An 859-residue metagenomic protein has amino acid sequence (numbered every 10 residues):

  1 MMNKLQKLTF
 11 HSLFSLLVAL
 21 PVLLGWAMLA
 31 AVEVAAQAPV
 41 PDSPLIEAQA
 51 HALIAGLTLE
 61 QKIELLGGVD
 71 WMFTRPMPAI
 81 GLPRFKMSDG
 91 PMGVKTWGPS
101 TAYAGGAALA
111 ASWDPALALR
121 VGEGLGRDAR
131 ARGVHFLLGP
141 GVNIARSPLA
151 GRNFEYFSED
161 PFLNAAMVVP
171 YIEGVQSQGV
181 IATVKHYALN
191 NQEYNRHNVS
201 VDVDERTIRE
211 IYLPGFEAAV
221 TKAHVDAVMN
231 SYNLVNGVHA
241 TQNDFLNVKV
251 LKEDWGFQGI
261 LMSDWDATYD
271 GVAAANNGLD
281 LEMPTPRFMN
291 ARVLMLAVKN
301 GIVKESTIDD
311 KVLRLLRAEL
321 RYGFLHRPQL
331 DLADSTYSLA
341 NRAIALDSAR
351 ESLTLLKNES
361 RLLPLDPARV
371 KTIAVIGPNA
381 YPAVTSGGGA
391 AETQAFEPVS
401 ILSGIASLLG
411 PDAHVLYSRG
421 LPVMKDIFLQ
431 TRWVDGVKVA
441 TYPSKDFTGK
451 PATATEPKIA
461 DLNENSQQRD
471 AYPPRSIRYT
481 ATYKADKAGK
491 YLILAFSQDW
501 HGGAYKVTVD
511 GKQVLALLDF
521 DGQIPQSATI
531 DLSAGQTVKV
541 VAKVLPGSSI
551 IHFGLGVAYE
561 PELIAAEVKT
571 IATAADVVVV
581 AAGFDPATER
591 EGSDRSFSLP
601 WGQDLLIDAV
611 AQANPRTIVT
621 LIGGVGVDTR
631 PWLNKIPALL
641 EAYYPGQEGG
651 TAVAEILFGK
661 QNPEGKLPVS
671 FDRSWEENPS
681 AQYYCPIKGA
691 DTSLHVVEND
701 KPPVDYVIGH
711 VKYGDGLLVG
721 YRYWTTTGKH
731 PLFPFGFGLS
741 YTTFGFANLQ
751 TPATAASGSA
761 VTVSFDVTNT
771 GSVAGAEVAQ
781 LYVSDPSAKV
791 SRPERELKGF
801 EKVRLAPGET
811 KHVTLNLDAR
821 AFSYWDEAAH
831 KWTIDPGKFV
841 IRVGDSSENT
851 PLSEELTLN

Functional and structural regions predicted by a protein language model:
M1, A27-M28, V423, F553: Residue-level detector of intrinsically disordered terminal segments
M1-S12: N-terminal secretory signal peptides that target proteins for export/translocation
F14-A30: Bacterial N-terminal signal peptides
E33-W825, T833-E848: Glycoside hydrolase catalytic-domain context in secreted enzymes
N849-N859: Short beta-strand elements
